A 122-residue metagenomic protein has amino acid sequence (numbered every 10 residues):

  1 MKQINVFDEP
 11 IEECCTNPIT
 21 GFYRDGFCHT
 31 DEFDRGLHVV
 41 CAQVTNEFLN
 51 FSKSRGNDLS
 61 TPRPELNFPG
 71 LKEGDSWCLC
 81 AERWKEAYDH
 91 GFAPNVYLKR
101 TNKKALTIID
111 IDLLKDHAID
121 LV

Functional and structural regions predicted by a protein language model:
M1-E47, I119-D120: Extended boundary segments
Q43-D58: Short, basic/aromatic beta-hairpin or loop at an interaction surface
S60-N67: Short alpha-helix capping/helix-loop boundary micro-motifs
W84-T107: Short, compositionally biased
N102-V122: Glycine- and charge-enriched low-complexity intrinsically disordered segments
